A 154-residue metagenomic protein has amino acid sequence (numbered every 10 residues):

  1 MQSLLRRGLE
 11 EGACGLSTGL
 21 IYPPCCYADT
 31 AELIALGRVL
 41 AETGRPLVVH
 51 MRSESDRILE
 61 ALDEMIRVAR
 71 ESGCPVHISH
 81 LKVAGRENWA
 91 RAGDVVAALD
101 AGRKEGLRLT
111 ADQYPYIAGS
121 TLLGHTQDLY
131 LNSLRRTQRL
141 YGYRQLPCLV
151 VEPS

Functional and structural regions predicted by a protein language model:
M1-E71: Hydrophobic, small-residue-rich alpha-helical packing segments that form membrane-like cores
L4-Y22, R67-R70, C74-P75, H80-S154: Active-site neighborhoods of metal-dependent hydrolases
